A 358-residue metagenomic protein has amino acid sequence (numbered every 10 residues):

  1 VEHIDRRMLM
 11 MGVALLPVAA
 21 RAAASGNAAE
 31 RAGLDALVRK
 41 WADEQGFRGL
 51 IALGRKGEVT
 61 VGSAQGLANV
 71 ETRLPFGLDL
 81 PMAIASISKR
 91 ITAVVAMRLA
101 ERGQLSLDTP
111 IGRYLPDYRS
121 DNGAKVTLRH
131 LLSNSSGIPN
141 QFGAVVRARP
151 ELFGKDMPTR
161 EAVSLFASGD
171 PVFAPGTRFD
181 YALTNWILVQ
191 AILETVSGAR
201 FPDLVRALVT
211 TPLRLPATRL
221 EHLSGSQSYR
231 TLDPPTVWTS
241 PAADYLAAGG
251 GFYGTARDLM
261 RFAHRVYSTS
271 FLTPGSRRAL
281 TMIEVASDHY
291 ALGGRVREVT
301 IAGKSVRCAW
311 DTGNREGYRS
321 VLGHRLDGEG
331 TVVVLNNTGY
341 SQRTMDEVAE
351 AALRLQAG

Functional and structural regions predicted by a protein language model:
V1-L16: N-terminal secretory signal peptides and thylakoid transit peptides that target proteins across membranes
V18-G26: Bacterial Sec-dependent signal peptides at the C-terminal "C-region" and cleavage site
N27-M82: Short, conserved catalytic-motif segment at the N-terminal edge
V38, I51, G57, K89-T92 (+7 more regions): Residue-level preference for non-acidic, small/hydrophobic
A42-L50, E71-L131, F173-T184, A247 (+1 more regions): Short active-site loop at a secondary-structure junction that contains or immediately precedes the catalytic residue(s)
V59-G62, N69, N122-E316: Short, surface-exposed loop or secondary-structure junction motifs that flank catalytic or metal-binding residues
V299-V306, G339-G358: Short, gly/Ser/Thr-rich active-site loops of penicillin-recognizing serine hydrolases
R319-G339: Short, well-ordered beta-strand elements
